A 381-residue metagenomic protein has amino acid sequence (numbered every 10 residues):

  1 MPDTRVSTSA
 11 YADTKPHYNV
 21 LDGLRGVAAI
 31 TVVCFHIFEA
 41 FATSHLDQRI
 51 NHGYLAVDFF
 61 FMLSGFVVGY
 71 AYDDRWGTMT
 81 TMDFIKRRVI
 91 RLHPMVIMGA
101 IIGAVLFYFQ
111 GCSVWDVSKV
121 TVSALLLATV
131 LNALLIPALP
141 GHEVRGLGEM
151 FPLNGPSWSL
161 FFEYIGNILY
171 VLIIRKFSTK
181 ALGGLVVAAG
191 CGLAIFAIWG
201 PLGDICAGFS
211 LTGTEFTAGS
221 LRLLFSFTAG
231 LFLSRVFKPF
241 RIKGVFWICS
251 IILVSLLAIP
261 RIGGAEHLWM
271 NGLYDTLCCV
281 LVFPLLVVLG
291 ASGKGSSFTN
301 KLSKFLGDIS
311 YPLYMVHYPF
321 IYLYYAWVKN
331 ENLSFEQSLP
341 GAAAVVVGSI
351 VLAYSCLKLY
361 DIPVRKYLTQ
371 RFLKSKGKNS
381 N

Functional and structural regions predicted by a protein language model:
P2-T4, L92-Y164, G192-G213, L277-A291: Membrane-interface helix-loop-helix regions
D3-L21, V27-G53, G69-M82, A138-G148 (+4 more regions): Alpha-helical transmembrane segments in multi-pass integral membrane proteins
L21, D83-F84, L92, S159 (+1 more regions): Alpha-helical transmembrane segments and their helix-entry boundary regions
V32, F61-V67, A100-G103, L193: Helical transmembrane-bundle signal
D58-F61, F225: His/acidic/aromatic-lined binding-pocket segments of jelly-roll/cupin-type domains and related regulatory beta-sandwich
V89: Active-site helix-to-loop segments that bind/position phosphate- or nucleotide-bearing substrates and donors across
N167: Short, conserved beta-strand/beta-arch hydrophobic-aromatic motifs that form part of recognition grooves or interface
A189-A194, Y322: Residue-level recognition of pore/gate-forming positions within transmembrane alpha-helices of multi-pass
